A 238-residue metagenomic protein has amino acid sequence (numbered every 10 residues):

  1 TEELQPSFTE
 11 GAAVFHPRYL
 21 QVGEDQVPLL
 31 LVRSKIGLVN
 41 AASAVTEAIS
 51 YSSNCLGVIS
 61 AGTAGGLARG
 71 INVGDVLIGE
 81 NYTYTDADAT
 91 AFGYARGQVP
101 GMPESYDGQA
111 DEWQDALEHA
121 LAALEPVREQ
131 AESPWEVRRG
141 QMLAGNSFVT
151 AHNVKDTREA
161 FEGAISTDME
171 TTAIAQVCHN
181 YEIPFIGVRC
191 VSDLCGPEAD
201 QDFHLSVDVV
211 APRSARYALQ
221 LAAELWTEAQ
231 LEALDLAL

Functional and structural regions predicted by a protein language model:
T1-S50: N-terminal short beta-loop-beta anion/metal-coordinating cradle
L29-I36, R139-A144, V188: Active-site-proximal beta-strand elements of phosphoester/diester hydrolases
E47-S52, G70-I71, A175-P184: Alpha-helix C-terminal capping segments
L56-I59: Structural motif
L67-E162: Mid-sequence, gly/pro-rich, charge-dense loop/helix-turn segments that line enzyme active sites
G145-D200: A C-terminal functional module that forms or caps the active site or interfaces directly with catalytic machinery
C195-L238: His/Asp/Glu-rich mid-to-C-terminal helical/loop segments that flank catalytic regions of hydrolases
